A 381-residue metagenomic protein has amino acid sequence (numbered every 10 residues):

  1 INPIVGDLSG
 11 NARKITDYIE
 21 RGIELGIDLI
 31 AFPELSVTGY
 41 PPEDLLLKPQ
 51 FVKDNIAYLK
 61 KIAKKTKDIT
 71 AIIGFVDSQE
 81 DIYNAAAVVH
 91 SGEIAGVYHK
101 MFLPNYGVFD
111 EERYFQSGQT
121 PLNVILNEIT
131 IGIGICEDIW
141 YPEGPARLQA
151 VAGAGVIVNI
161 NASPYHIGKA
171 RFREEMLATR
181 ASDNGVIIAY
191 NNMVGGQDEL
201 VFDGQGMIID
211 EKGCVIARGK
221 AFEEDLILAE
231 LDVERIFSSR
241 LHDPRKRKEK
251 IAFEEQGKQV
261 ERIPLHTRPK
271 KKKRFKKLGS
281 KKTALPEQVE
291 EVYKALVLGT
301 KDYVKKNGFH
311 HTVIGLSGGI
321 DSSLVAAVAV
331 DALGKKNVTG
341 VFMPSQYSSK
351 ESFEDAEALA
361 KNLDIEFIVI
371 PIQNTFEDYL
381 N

Functional and structural regions predicted by a protein language model:
I1-G315, D331, K335, N362 (+1 more regions): Enzyme catalytic cores with a strong preference for nitrogen-chemistry domains
I4, S345-N381: ATP-dependent adenylate-handling ligase core
V158, H310-L316, I320-E357: ATP-dependent adenylation/pyrophosphate-handling site
C214, D321, T375: Conserved Rossmann-like nucleotide-cofactor binding loop
